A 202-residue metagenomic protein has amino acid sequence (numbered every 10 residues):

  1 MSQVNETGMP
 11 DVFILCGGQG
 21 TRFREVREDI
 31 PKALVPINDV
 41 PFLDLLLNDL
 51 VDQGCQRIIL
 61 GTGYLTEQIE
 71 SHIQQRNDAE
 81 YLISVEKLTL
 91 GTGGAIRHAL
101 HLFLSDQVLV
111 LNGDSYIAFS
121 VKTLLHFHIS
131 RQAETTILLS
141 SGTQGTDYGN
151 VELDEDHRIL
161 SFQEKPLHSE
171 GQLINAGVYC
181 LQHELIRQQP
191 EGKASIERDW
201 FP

Functional and structural regions predicted by a protein language model:
S2-L15, R22, P36, V40-N112 (+4 more regions): Conserved N-terminal catalytic core of the sugar/cofactor nucleotidyltransferase
G20-R22, R131: Glycine-rich "HGGG/HGxG" loop immediately N-terminal to the catalytic nucleophile of the alpha/beta-hydrolase
E28-K32: Short alpha-helical oligomerization interface
L34, V151-L153, F201: A structural signal for short hydrophobic beta-strand segments in well-ordered beta-sheet cores
Q107-L109, Y116, K122-I129, G142-G145 (+1 more regions): Catalytic-core segments of class I nucleotidyltransferases/pyrophosphorylases that form NMP-activated intermediates
R131-S141: A short, conserved acidic/glycine-rich loop-to-beta-strand motif that forms the donor nucleotide-sugar/metal
